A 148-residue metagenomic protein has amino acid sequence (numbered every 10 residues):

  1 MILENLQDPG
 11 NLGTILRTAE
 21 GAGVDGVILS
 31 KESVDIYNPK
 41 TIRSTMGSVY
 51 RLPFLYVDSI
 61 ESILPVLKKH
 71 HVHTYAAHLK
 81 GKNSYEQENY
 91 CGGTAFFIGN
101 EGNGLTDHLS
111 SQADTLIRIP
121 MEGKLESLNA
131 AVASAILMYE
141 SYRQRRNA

Functional and structural regions predicted by a protein language model:
M1-G81: RNA substrate-binding interface of SAM-dependent RNA methyltransferases
Q7, S30, T106-D107, I136: Short, structured coil/loop segments at alpha-helix boundaries
N11, T18, Y85, I136 (+1 more regions): Active-site-proximal flexible loops/turns
G21-A22, I36, T41-V49, D107-A148: Structured adenosyl-cofactor binding patch, chiefly the S-adenosyl-L-methionine
K69-H71, Y90-N100, I136-A148: Short flexible/disordered coil segments
Y75-L125: Active-site/ligand-binding-proximal alpha/beta "capping" segment
